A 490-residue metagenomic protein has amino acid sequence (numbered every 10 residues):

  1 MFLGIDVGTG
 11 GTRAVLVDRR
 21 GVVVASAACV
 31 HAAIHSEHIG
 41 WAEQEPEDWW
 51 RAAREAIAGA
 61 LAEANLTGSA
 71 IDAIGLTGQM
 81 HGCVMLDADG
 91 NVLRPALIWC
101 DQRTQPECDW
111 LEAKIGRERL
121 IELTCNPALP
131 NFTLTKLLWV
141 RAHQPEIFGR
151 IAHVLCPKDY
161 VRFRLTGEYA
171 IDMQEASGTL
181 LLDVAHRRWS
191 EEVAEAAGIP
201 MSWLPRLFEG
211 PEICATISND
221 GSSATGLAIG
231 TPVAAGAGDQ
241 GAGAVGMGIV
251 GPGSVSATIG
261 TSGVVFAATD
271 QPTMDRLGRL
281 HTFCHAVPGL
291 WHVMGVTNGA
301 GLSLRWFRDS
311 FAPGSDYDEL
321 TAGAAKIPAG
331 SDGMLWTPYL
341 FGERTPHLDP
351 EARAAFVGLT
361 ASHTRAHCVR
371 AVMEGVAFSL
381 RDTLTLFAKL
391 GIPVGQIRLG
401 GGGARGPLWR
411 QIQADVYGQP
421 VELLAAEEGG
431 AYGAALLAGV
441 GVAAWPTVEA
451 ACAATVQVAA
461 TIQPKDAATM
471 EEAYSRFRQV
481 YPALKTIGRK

Functional and structural regions predicted by a protein language model:
M1-A28, H35, E47, D72-K114 (+4 more regions): Glycine/Thr-rich phosphate-binding loops that ligate phosphate moieties of nucleotide and other phosphorylated ligands
F2-D6, A14, A70-T77, V154 (+5 more regions): Short glycine-aspartate micro-motif
V7-T9, R20, L120-G238, L304 (+4 more regions): Gly/Ser/Thr-rich active-site cleft segment
A28-T67: N-terminal phosphate-binding loop and adjacent alpha-helix
A32-E43, R119-L120, A170-S177, I199-W203 (+2 more regions): Gly-rich Lys/Arg/Thr-decorated short loops/hinges at beta-loop-alpha junctions or inter-strand turns that position
D48-W49, A113-L129, A224-A228, G253-S256 (+1 more regions): A polyampholytic, Gly/Pro-enriched intrinsically disordered region
A53-D72, Q144-F148, E191-M201, S223-T225 (+1 more regions): Phosphate/pyrophosphate-binding loops at sites that engage ATP/ADP/AMP, CoA/4′-phosphopantetheine, polyphosphate
A128, F132, L180-P288, G299 (+4 more regions): ATP-dependent carbohydrate kinase catalytic cores
